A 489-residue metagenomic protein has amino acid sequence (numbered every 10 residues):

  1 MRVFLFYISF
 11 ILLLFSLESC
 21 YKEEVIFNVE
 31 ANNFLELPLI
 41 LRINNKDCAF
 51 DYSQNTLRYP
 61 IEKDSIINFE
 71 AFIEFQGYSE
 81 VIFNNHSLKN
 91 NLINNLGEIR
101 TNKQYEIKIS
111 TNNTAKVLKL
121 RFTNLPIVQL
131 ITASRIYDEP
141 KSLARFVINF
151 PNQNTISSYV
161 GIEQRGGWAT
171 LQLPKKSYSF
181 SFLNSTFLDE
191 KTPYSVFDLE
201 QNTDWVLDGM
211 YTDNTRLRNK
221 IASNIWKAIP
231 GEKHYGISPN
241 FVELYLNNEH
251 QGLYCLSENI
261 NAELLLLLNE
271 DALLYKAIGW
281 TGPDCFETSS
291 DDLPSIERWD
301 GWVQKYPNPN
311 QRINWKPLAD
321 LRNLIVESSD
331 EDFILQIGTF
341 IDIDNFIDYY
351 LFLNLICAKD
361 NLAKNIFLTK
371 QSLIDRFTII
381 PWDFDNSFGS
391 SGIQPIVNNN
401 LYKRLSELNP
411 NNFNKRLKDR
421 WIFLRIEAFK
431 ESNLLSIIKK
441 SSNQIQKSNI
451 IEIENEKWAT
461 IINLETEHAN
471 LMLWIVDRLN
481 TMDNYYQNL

Functional and structural regions predicted by a protein language model:
M1-F4: Positively charged n-region of N-terminal signal peptides that target proteins for export
S16-S19: C-terminal motif of bacterial Sec signal peptides marking the signal peptidase cleavage site
Y21-L125: Beta-rich interaction/scaffold domains
I61-I66, I73-G77, N85, T111-R216 (+1 more regions): Conserved NTP-binding catalytic cores of kinases and kinase-like/nucleotidyltransferase enzymes across multiple kinase
S79-V81, I229-E243, A358: Short, well-structured beta-strand/strand-turn elements
Y159-V160, G167-A169, L173, P307-L362 (+1 more regions): Middle-to-C-terminal accessory/interaction subdomains
Y178-S181, T203-G209, R216, E243-Y245 (+7 more regions): Structural recognition of the beta-strand scaffold that forms the well-ordered cores of secreted hydrolase catalytic
N184-F187, P193-S195, L199-Y211, E232-I237 (+2 more regions): Internal "kinase-insert"/substrate-recognition segments embedded within catalytic cores of ATP-dependent enzymes
